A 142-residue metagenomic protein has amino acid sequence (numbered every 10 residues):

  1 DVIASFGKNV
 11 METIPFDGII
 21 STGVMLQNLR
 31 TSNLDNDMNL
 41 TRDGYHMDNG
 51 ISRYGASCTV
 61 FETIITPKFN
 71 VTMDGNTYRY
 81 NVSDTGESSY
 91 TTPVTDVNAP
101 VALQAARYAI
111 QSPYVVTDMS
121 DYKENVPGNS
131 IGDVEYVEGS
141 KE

Functional and structural regions predicted by a protein language model:
V2-L103, R107: Catalytic His-Asp segment of secreted/periplasmic serine-dependent ester chemistry enzymes
G86-E142: Low-complexity, Gly/Ser/Thr/Pro-rich intrinsically disordered linker/tail segments
